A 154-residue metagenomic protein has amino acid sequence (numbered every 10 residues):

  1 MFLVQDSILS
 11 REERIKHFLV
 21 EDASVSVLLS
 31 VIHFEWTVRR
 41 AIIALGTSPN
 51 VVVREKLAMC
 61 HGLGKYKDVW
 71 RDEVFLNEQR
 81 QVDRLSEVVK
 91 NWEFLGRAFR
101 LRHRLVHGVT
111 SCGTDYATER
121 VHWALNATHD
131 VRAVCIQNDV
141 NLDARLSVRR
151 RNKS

Functional and structural regions predicted by a protein language model:
M1-V82, V140-S154: Amphipathic alpha-helical interface elements
F2, D83-S147: Charge-enriched, short contiguous segments at helix-coil
